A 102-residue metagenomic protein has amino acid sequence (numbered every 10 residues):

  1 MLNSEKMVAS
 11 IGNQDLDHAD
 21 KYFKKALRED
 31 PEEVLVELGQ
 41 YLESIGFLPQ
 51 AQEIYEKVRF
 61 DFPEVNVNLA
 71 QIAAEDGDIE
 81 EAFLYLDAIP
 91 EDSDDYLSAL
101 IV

Functional and structural regions predicted by a protein language model:
M1, E33-L35, E64-V67, S98: Start-of-helix register in tetratricopeptide repeats
L27-E29, V58-D61, E91-D92: Structural marker of alpha-solenoid helical repeat scaffolds
